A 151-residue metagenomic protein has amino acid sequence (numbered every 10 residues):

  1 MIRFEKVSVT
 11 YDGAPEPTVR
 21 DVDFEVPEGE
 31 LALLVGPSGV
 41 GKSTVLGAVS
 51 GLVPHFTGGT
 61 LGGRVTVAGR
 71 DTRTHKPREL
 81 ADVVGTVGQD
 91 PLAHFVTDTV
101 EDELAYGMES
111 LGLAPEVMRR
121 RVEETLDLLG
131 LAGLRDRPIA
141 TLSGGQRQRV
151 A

Functional and structural regions predicted by a protein language model:
M1-F4, V9-D21, V53-G58, T74-K76 (+1 more regions): A short, flexible loop at the N-terminus of ABC-type nucleotide-binding domains that lies
F4-V7, E16-A32, G63, L129: Conserved beta-strand
L33, R149-A151: ABC ATPase nucleotide-binding domain "signature" region
V35-P37: The feature captures the beta-strand-to-loop junction immediately N-terminal to the Walker
S50: Helix-to-loop junction immediately C-terminal to a conserved catalytic motif
G58-R70: Conserved ABC transporter NBD signature motif
E109, E116-L134: Conserved ABC ATPase "signature" region
P138-L142, Q146: Conserved ABC ATPase signature
